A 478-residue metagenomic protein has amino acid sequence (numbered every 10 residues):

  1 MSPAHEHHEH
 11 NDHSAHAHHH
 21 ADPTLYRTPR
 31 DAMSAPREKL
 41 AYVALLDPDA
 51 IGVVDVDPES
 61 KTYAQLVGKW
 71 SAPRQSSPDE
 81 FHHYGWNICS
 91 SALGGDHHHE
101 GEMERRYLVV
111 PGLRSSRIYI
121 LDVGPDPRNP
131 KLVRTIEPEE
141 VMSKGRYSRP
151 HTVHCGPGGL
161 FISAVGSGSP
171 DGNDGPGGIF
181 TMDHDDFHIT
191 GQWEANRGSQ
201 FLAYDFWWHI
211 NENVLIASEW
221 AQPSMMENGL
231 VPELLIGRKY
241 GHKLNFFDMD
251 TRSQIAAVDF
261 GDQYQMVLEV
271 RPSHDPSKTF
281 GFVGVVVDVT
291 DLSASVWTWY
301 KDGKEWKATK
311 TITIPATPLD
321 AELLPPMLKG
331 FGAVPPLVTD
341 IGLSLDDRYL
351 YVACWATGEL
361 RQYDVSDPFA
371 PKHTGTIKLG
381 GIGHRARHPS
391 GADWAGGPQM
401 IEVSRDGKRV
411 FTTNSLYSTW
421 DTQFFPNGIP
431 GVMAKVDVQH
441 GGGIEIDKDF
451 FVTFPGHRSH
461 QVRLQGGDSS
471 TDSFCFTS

Functional and structural regions predicted by a protein language model:
H10-D22, D31-H82, W86, S90-G94 (+4 more regions): Beta-propeller domains
H16-R37, E80-E104, R146-P157, W207-N213 (+5 more regions): Structural signature of eukaryotic scaffold interfaces centered on beta-propeller domains
V43-D47, G94-P111, S163-P176, S218-K239 (+2 more regions): Short, conserved, GDST-rich strand-edge loop motifs in beta-rich repeat architectures
V53-T62, I120-K131, H184-F187, F246-R252 (+4 more regions): Short loop/turn segments immediately following beta-strands, especially the blade-tip and inter-blade linker loops
Q65-W86, V133-R146, Q192-F201, Q254-Q265 (+3 more regions): Surface-exposed loop and turn segments in beta-propeller and other repeat-based domains that flank or scaffold
S116, D122-I210: Asp-box/WD-like beta-propeller blade repeats and closely related beta-sheet repeat scaffolds
N196-P368: Beta-propeller domains
